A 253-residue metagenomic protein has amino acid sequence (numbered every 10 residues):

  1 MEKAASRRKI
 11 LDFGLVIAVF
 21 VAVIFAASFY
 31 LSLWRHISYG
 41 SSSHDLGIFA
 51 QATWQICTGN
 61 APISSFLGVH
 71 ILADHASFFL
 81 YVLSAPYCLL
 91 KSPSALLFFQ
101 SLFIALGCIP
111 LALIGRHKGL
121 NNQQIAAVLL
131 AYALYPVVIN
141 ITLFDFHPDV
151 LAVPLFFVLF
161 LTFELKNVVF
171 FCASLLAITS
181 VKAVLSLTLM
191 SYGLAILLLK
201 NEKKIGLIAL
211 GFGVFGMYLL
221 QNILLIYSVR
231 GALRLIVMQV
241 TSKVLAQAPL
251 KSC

Functional and structural regions predicted by a protein language model:
M1-S28, R116, N122-I125, I205-I208: Start-transfer (signal-anchor) and selected internal transmembrane alpha helices of multi-pass inner/ER membrane
A4, T188-F215: Perimembrane helix-loop-helix junctions
Y30, I48-I71, F78-F79: Extracytosolic helix-loop segments that constitute the early lumenal/periplasmic catalytic or substrate-binding loops
L31, S41, D45, K203-C253: Membrane-lumen/periplasm interface segments of specific transmembrane helices in polyprenyl phosphate-linked
T58, F78-F99, N122: Juxtamembrane segments of multi-pass membrane glycosylation machinery that transfer sugars from lipid-linked donors
A85, S94, F98-G119, V158: Transmembrane-helix motifs of polytopic, lipid-linked glycan transferases
P110-L113, A131-L134, V138, T142 (+2 more regions): Specific aromatic-rich, kink-prone transmembrane helix
V169-L197, M217-Q221: Transmembrane helices and adjacent periplasmic/lumenal helix-loop junctions of polyprenol-phosphate-dependent
